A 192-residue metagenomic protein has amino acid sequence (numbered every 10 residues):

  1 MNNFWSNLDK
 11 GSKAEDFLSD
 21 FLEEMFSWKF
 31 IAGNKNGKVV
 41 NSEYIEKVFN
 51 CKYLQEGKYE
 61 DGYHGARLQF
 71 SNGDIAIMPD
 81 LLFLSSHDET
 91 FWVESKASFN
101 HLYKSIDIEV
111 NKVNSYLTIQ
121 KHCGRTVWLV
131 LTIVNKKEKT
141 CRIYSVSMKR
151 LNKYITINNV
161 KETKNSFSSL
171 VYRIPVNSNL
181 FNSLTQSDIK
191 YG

Functional and structural regions predicted by a protein language model:
M1-N41: Nuclease catalytic cores
N3-N7, G33-H87: Active-site metal-binding core of divalent-cation-utilizing nuclease and nuclease-like domains
L22, P79-H101: Conserved catalytic cores of phosphodiester-cleaving nucleases, focusing on short active-site segments
F30-G33, W92-E94, W128-T132: A structural signal for short, well-ordered beta-strand segments and their strand-loop junctions that often border
V40-N41, N100-Y103, K136-I143: Short catalytic/ligand-binding loop motif for oxyanion handling, primarily in non-cytosolic enzymes, centered on
A97-H122: Mg2+/Mn2+-dependent nuclease catalytic core
L117-K153: Nucleic-acid nuclease catalytic cores
C141-G192: Intrinsically disordered, low-complexity terminal regions enriched in charged/polar residues
